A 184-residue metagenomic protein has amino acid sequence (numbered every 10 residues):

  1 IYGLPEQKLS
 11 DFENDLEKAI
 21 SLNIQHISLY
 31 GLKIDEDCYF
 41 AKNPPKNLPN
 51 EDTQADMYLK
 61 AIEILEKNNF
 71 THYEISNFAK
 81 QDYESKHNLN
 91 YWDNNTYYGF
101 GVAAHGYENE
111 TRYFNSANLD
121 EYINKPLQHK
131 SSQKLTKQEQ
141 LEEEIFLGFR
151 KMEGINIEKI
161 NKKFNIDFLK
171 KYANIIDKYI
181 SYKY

Functional and structural regions predicted by a protein language model:
I1-I166: C-terminal scaffold of the Radical SAM
E66, I180-K183: Alpha-helix C-terminal capping/helix-coil junction sites
N165-S181: Short amphipathic alpha-helical interaction segments
